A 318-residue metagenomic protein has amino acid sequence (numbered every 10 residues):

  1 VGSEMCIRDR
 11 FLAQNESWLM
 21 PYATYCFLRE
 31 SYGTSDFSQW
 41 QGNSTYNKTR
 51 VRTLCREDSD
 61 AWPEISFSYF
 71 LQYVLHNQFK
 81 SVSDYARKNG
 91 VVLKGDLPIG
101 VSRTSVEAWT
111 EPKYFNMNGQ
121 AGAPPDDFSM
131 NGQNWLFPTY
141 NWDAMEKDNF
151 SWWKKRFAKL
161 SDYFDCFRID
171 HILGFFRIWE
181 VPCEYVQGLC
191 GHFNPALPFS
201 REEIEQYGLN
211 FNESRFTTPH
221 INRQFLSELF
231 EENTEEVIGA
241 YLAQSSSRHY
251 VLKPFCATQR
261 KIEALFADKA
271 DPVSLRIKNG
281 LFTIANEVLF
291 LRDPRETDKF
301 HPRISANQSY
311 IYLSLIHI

Functional and structural regions predicted by a protein language model:
V1-E4, R8-L315: Catalytic cores of glycan-processing enzymes that make or break glycosidic bonds
I318: Calmodulin-binding IQ motif helices
